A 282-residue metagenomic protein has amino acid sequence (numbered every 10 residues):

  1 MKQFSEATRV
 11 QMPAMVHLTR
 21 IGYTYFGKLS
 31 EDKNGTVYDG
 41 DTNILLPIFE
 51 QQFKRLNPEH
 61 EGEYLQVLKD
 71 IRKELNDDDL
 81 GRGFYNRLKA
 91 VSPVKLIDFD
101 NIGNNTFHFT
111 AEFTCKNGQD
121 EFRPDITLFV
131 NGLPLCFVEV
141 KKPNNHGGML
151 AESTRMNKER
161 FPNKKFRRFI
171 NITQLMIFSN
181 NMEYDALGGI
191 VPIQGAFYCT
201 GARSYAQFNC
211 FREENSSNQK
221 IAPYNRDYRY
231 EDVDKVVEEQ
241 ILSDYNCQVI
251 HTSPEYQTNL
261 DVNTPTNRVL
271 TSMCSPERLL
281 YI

Functional and structural regions predicted by a protein language model:
M1-I282: An alpha-helical interface "stripe"
